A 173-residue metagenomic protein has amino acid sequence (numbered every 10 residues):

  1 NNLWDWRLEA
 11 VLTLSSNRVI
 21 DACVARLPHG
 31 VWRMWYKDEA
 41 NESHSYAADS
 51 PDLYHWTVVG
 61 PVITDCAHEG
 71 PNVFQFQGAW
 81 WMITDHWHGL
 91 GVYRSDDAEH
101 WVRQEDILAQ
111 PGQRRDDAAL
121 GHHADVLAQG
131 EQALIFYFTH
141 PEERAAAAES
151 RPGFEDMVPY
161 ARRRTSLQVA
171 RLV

Functional and structural regions predicted by a protein language model:
N1-V173: Carbohydrate-active catalytic/glycan-binding domains of CAZyme proteins, especially the secreted or lumenal ectodomains
